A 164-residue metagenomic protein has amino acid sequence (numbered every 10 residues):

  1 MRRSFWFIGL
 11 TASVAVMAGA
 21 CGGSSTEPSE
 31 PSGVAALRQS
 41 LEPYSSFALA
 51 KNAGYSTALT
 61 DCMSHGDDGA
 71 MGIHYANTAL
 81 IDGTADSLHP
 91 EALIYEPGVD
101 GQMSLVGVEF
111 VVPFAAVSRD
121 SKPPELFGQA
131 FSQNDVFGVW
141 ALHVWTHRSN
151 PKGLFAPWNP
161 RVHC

Functional and structural regions predicted by a protein language model:
M1-G9: Bacterial N-terminal signal peptides that target proteins for export
G9-L10, D82: Generic detector of short alpha-helix boundary/capping microenvironments and adjacent low-complexity segments
M17-A20: C-terminal motif of bacterial Sec signal peptides marking the signal peptidase cleavage site
G22-S24: Bacterial signal peptide processing site
E27-C164: Primary mode marks residue(s) on the alpha4-beta5-alpha5 output face of response regulator receiver
